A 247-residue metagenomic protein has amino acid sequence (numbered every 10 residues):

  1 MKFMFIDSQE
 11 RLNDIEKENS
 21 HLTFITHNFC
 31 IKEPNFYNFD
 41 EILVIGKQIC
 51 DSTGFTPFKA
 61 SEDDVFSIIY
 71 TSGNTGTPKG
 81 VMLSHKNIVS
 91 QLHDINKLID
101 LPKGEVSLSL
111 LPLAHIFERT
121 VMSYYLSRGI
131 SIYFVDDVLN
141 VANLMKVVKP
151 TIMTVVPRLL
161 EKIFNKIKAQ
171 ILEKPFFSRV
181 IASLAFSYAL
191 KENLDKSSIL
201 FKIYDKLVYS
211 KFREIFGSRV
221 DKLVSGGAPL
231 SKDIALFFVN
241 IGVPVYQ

Functional and structural regions predicted by a protein language model:
M1-V44: Structural core segment of the AMP-binding/adenylate-forming
M4, V65, T71-N74, S107 (+4 more regions): Conserved S/T- and glycine-rich ATP-binding loop of Class I adenylate-forming
E10-R11, L159, L230: Alpha-helix capping/helix-boundary segments
K47-Y70, T77, D100-V106: Conserved pre-ATP/AMP-binding loop-to-beta segment of ANL
F66-L92: Conserved AMP-binding A3 loop
V89-V106, L113-Y209, R219, I241-P244: Conserved AMP-binding/adenylation subdomain of ANL enzymes
K232-A235, V239-Q247: Extended hydrophobic/aromatic segments used for targeting, binding, or gating
